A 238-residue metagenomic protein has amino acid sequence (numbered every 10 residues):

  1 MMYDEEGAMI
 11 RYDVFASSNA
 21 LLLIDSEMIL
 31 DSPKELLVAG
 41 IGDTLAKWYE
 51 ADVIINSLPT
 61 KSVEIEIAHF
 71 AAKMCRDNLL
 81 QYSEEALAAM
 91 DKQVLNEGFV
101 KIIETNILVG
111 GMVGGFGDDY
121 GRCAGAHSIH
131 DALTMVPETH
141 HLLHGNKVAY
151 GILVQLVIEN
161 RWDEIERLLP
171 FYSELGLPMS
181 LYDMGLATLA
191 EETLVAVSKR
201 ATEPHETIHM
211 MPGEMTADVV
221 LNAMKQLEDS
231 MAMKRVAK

Functional and structural regions predicted by a protein language model:
M1-A68: A glycine/threonine-rich phosphate-anchoring loop and its flanking beta-alpha core in nucleotide/phosphate-binding
F15-A16, F116-D118, E206-T207: Short hydrophobic "helix-edge" motifs at membrane interfaces and signal-peptide entry regions
W48, D52-N56, A86, V109 (+2 more regions): A short secondary-structure junction motif
K61-E174: Active-site segments that bind and position negatively charged phosphate/pyrophosphate groups
R161-K238: C-terminal charged capping/lid subdomain of soluble metabolic enzymes
